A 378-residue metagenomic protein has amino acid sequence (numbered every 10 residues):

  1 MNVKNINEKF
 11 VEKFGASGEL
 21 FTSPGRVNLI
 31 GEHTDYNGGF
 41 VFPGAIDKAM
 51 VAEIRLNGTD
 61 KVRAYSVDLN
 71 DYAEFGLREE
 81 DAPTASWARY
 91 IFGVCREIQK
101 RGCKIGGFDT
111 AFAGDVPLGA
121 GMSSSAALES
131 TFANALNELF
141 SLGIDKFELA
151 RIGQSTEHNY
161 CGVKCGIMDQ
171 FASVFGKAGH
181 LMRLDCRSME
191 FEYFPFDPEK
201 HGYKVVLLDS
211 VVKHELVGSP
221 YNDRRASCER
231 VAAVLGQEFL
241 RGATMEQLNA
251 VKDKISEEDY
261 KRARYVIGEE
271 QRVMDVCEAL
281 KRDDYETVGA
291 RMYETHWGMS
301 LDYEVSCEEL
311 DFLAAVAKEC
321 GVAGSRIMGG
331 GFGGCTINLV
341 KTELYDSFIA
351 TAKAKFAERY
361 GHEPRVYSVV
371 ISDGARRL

Functional and structural regions predicted by a protein language model:
M1-F21, V27-G31, Y36, F40 (+5 more regions): Gly/Ser-rich oxyanion-binding loop with an adjacent helix/lid that shapes the negatively charged ligand pocket
M1-R26, V51-T84, H180-G324, L339-L378: C-terminal nucleotide
G38-A45, R224-R225: Short Gly/aromatic-enriched secondary-structure transition segments
P43-A45, E53-L56, G102: Short, charge-rich binding segments
I46, C95, E229-A232: Short, amphipathic alpha-helical segments that act as regulatory/interfacial helices in nucleotide-processing proteins
A126-A127, C335-L339: FabD-like malonyl-/acyl-CoA
